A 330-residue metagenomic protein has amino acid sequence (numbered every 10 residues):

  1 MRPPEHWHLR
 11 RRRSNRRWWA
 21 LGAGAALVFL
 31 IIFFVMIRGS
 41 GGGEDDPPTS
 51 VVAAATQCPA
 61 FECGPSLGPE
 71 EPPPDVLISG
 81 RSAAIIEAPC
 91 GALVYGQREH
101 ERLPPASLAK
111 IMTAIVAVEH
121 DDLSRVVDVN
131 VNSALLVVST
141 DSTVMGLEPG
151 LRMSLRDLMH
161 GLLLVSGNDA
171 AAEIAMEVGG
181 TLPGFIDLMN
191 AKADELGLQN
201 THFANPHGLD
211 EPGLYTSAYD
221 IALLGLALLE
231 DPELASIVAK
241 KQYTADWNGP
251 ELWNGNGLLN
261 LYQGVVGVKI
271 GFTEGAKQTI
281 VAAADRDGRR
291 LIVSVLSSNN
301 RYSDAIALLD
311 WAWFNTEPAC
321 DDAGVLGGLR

Functional and structural regions predicted by a protein language model:
M1-G24, I32-E44, E317-R330: Conserved SxxK-family serine transpeptidase/carboxypeptidase catalytic domain of penicillin-binding proteins
R2-W7, W18, G39, G43-Y219 (+2 more regions): Active-site-adjacent loops and short helices of periplasmic peptidoglycan-processing enzymes
L9-R11, I32, M36-I37, R98 (+7 more regions): Generic signature of intrinsically disordered, low-complexity segments enriched in small/polar residues
R16, F33, L198-H202, D210-R330: Domain-terminus/edge residues, biased toward the C-terminal soluble/receptor-binding domains of extracytoplasmic
